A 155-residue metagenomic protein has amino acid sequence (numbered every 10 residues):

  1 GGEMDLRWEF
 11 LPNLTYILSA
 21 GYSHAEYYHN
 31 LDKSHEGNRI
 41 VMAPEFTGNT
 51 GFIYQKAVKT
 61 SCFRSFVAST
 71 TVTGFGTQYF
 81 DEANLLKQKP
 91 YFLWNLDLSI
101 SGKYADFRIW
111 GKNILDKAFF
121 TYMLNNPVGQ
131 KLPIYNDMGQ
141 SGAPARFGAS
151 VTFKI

Functional and structural regions predicted by a protein language model:
G1-D81, S150-K154: Gram-negative outer-membrane beta-barrel transporters
M4, L96-L98: Short, basic/aromatic-rich helical patch in the C-terminal catalytic core of site-specific tyrosine
H24, G37-R39, Q88-P90, G111 (+2 more regions): Generic secondary-structure boundary/loop-capping signal
D32-R39, L85-K89, M123-L132: Flexible, surface-exposed loop regions and adjacent strand-edge segments of Gram-negative outer-membrane beta-barrel
M42-G48, P90-W94, K103, A143-F147: Residues that define the transmembrane beta-barrel architecture of outer-membrane proteins
V58, L86, M138-Q140: Short proline/glycine-enriched turn/loop segments at secondary-structure junctions
T73-D81, S99-I155: C-terminal beta-signal and adjacent terminal beta-strands/loops of Gram-negative outer-membrane beta-barrel proteins
